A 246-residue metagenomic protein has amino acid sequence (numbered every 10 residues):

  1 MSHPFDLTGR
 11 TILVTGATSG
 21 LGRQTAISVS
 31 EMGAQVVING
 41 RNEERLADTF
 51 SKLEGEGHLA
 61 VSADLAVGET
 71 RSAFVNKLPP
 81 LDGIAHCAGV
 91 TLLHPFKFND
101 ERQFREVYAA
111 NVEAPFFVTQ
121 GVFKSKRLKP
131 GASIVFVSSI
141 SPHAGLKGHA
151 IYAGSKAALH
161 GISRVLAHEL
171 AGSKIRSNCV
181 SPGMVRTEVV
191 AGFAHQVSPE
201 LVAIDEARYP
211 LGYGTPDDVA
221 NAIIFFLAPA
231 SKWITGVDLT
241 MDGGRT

Functional and structural regions predicted by a protein language model:
S2-H3, A144, I224, T235-T246: Short C-terminal tail/terminal secondary-structure segment of NAD(P)H-dependent dehydrogenase/reductase domains
T18-S19: Conserved glycine-rich cofactor-binding loop
P95-F96, D100-Y108, L201, D205: Substrate-binding pocket helix/loop in short-chain dehydrogenase/reductase
T119, S155, S163: Active-site helix of classical SDR
K124, H168-G172, K232: Alpha-helical segment proximal to the catalytic Tyr-Lys
S139: Residue(s) in the substrate-gating loop at a strand-loop-helix junction that position the organic substrate next
R208-V219: A conserved structural motif in NAD(P)-dependent oxidoreductases
